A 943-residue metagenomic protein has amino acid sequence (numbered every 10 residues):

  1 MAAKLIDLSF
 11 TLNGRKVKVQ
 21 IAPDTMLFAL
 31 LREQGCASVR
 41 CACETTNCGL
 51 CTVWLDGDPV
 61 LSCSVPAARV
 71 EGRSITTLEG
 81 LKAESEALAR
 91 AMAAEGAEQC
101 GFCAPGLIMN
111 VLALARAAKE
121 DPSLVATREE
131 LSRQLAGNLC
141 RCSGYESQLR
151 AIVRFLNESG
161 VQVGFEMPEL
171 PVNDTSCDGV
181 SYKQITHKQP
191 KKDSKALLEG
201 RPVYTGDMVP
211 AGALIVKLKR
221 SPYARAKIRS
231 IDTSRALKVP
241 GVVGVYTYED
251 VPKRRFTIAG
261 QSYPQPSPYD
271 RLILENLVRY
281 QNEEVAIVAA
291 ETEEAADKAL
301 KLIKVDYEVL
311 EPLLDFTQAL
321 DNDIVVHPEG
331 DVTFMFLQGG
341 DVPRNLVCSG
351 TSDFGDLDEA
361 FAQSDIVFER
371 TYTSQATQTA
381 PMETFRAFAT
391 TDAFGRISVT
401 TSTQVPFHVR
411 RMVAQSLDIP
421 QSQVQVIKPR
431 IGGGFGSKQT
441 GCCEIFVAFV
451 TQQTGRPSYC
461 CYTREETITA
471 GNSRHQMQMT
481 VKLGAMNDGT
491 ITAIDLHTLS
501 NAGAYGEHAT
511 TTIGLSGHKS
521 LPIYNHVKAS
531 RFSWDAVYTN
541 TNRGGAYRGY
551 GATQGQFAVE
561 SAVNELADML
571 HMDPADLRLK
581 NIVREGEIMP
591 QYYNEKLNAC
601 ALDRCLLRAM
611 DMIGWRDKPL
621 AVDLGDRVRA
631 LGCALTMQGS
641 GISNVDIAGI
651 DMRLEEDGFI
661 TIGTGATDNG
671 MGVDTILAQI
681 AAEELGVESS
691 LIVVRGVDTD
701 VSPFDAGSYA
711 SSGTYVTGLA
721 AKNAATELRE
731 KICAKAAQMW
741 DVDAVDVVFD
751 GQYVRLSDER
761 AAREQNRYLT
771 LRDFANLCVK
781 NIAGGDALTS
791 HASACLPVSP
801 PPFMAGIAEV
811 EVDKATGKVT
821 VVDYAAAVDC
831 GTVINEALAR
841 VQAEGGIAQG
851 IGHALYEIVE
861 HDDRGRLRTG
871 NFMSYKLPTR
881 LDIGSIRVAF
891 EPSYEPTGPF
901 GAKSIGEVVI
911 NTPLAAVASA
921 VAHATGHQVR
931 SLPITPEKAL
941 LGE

Functional and structural regions predicted by a protein language model:
M1-C177: Signature of N-terminal electron-transfer/Fe-S-associated modules in redox systems
A2-I6, R15, Q134-T205, R604-A609 (+9 more regions): Intrinsic disorder at enzyme termini
V53, A196, P202, R386-T391 (+9 more regions): Short beta-strand elements
G96, H187, D193-E199, Y263-P264 (+4 more regions): Glycine-rich loop/linker segments at domain edges
R150, Y248-E249, D418-Q423, Q452-S458 (+2 more regions): C-terminal catalytic domains of large/alpha subunits in multi-subunit enzymes
L156-G339, Q453: Flexible, low-hydrophobicity surface segments
E284, A290-T292, R456-G503, L719-V748 (+1 more regions): Phosphate/diphosphate-binding loops
V326-L417, I582-F659, Q679, A792 (+1 more regions): Helix-loop-helix junctions that connect adjacent transmembrane helices in secondary transporters/permeases, recognized
